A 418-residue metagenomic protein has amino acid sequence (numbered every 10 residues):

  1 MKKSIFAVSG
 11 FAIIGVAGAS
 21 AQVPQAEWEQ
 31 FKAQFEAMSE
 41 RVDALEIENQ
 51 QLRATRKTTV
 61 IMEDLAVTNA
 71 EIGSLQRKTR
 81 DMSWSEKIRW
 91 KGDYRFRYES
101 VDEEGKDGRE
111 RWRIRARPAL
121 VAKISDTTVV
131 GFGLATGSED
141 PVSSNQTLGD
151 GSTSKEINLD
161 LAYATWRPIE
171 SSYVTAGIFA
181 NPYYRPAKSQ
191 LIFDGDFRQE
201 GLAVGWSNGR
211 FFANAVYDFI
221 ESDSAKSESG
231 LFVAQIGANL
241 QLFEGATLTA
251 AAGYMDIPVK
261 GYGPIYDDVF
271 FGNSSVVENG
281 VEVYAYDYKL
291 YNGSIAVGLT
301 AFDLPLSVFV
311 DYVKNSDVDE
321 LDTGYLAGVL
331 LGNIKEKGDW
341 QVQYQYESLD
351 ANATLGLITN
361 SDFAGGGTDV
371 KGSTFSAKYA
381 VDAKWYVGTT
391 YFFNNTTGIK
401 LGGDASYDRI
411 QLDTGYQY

Functional and structural regions predicted by a protein language model:
M1-S4: Positively charged n-region of N-terminal signal peptides that target proteins for export
F6, G10, A19-V101, Y418: N-terminal periplasmic/intermembrane-space "pro-region" immediately following the signal or transit peptide
V23-E29, E36, D43-Q50, E63 (+6 more regions): Outer-membrane beta-barrel pore domains
K78-S85, A119-V121, L240, N333: Short amphipathic alpha-helices and their capping/turn segments at secondary-structure boundaries
I88-Y94, V130-F132, V174, G209-A215 (+7 more regions): Transmembrane beta-strands of outer-membrane beta-barrel proteins
R97-R115, L120-E170, Y183-D194, S316-E320 (+1 more regions): Surface-exposed loop and membrane-interface regions of Gram-negative outer-membrane beta-barrel proteins
L134-T136, I178-A180, Y391: A mature extracytoplasmic/lumenal domain signature
E139-A162, W166-E244, G253-Y284, N352-G366: Surface-exposed coil loops of outer-membrane beta-barrel proteins
